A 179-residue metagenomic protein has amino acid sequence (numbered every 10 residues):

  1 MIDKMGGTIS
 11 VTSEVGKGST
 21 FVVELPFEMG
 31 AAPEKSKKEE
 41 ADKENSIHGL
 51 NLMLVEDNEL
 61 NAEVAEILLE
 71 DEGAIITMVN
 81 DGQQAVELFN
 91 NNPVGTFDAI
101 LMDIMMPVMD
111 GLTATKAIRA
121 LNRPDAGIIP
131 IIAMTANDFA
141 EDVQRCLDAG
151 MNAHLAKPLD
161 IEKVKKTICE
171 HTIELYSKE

Functional and structural regions predicted by a protein language model:
M1-E179: C-terminal compact regulatory domains
